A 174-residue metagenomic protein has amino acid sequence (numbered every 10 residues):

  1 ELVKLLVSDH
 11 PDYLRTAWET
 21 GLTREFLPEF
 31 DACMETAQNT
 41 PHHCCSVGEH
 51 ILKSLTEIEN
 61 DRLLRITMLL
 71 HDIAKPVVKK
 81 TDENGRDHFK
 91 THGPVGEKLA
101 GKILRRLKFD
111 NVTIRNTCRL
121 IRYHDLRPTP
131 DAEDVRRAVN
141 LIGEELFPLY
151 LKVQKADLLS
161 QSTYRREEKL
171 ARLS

Functional and structural regions predicted by a protein language model:
E1, E168-S174: Short, intrinsically disordered, charge-balanced linker/junction segments flanking boundaries in proteins
E1-L69, I73-D87, T91, V95-F109: Glycine- and charge-enriched loop/helix tracts that form the active or gating conduit in phosphate/cation-handling
E25, R86-D87, L158-S160, R172: A short hydrophobic/aromatic micro-motif that marks alpha-helical segments and, especially, helix-coil
P28, T91, G143-E144, S174: Short, surface-exposed linear patches
D31-T36, D72, N116-H124, R172-L173: A glycine-rich phosphate-binding loop feature that marks nucleotide/adenosyl-phosphate handling sites
Q38-G48, L52-L55, F109-R166: Histidine/acidic-rich helix-loop-helix segments that form or flank divalent-metal centers in metalloenzyme catalytic
